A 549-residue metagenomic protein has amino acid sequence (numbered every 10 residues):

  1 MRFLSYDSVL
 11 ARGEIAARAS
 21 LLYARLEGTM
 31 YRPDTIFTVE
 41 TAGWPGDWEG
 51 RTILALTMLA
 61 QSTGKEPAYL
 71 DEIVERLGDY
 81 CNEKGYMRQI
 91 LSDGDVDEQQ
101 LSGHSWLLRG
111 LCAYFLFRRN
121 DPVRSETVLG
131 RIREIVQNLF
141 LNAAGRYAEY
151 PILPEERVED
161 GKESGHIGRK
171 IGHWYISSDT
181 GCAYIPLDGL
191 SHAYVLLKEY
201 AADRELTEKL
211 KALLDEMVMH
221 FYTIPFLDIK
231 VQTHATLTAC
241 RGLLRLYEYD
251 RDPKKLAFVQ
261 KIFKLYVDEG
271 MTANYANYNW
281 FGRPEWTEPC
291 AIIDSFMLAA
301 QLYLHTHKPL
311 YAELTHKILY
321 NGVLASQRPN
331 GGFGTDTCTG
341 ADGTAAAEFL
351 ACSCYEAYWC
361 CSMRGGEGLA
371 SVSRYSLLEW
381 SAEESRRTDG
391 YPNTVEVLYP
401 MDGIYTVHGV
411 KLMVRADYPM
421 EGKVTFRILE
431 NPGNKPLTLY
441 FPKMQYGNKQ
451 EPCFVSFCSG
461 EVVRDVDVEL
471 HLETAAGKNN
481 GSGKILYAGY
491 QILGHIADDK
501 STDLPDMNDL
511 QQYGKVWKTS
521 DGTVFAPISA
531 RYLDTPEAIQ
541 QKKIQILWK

Functional and structural regions predicted by a protein language model:
M1-R51, A55-L91, G130-E134, A144-A148 (+1 more regions): Low-complexity, Ser/Thr/Pro/Gly-enriched N-terminal "stalk/linker" regions
R2-F3, G50-K65, W106-R124, W174 (+5 more regions): Well-ordered alpha-helical scaffold segments within catalytic/enzyme domains
G13-A17, I53, T57, P67-C81 (+10 more regions): Hydrophobic core segments within long, regular secondary-structure runs in both alpha- and beta-rich folds
P33-G50, R88-L107, A148-Y184, F221-D250 (+2 more regions): Solvent-exposed loop and edge beta-strand segments that line ligand/cofactor-binding and catalytic clefts
E248-D268, R283-G331: Catalytic-core region of carbohydrate-active enzymes that cleave or remodel glycosidic bonds
E313-R328, G332-P419, E469-K549: C-terminal beta-rich recognition modules with glycine/proline-rich loops and embedded aromatic residues
N434-P452: Beta-strand-rich binding/interaction modules
N448-N479: A surface-exposed beta-strand-loop module
